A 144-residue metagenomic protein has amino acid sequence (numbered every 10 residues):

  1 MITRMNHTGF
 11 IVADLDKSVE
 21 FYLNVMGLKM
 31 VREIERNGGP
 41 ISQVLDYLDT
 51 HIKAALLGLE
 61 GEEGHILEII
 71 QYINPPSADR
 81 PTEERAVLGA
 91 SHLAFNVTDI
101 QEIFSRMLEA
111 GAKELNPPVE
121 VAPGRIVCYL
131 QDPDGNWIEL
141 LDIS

Functional and structural regions predicted by a protein language model:
T3-H7, I52, L88-H92: Short, solvent-exposed beta-strand edge segments and adjacent coil->beta transition regions
N6-G9, R32, I70, A94: Residues embedded in well-ordered beta-strands within globular domains across many folds
I11-G64: Core segments of cupin and vicinal oxygen chelate
V12-D16, E63, Q71-D134: Vicinal oxygen chelate
S42-L45, I69, P81: Short aromatic-enriched loop/helix-cap "lid" or pocket-rim segments at secondary-structure transitions that line
L140-S144: Short beta->alpha transition motifs characteristic of CBS
